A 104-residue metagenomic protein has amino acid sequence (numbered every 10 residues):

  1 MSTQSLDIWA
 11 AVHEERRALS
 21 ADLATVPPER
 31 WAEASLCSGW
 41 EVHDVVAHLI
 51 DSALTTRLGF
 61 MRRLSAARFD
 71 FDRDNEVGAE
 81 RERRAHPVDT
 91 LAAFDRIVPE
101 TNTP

Functional and structural regions predicted by a protein language model:
M1-V42, D51-P104: Aromatic-glycine hotspot motif
V45: Catalytic phosphate/metal-binding cores of nucleic-acid and nucleotide-processing enzymes, i.e., regions that mediate
H48: Histidine-centered divalent metal-coordination motifs
